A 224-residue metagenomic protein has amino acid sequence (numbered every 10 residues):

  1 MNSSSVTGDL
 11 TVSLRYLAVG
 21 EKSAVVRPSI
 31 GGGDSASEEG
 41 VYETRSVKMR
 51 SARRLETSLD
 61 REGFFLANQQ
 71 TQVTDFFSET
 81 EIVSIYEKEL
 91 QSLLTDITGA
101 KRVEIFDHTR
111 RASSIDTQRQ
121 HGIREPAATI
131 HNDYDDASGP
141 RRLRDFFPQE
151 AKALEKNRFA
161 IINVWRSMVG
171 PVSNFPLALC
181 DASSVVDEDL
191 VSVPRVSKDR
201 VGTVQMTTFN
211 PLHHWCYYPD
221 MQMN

Functional and structural regions predicted by a protein language model:
N2-M223: Fe(II)/2-oxoglutarate oxygenase catalytic core
